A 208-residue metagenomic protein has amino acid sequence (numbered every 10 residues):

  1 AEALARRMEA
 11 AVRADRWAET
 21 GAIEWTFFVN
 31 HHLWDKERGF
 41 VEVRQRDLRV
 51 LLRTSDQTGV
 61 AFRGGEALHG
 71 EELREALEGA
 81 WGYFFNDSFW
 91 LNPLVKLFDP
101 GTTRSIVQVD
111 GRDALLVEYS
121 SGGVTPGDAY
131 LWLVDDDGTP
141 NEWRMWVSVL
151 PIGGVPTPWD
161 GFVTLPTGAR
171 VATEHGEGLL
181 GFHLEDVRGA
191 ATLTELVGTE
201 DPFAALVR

Functional and structural regions predicted by a protein language model:
E2-E71, V95-Q108: N-terminal mature ectodomain segment of secretory-pathway/periplasmic proteins
L4-A10, F84-D87, K96-P100, G138-P140 (+2 more regions): Short amphipathic alpha-helical surface micro-motifs
R6, I23, W81-F89, L133-L150: Short, basic/low-complexity N-terminal boundary segments at the transition from targeting/disordered tails
E9, W25, V43-Q45, S88-L91 (+2 more regions): Short secondary-structure boundary micro-motifs
D35, G39-V43, G70-L73, S88-W90 (+3 more regions): A general structural signal for short secondary-structure boundary/capping elements
L51-D56, A76-L91, P166-L179: Short flexible/disordered coil segments
V60-D128, V149-G154, A205-R208: Flexible, processing/modification-adjacent segments and terminal tails in exported/periplasmic/extracellular proteins
D110-L206: Gly/Pro-enriched, hydrophobic low-complexity segments that function as extracytoplasmic propeptides/linkers
